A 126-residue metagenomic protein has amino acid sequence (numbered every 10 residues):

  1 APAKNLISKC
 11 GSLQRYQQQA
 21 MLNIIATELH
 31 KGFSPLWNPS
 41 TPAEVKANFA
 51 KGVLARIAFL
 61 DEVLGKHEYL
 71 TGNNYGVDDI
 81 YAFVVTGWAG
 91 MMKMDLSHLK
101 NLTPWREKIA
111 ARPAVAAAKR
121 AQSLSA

Functional and structural regions predicted by a protein language model:
A1-L54, D61: GST-like domain detector, emphasizing the conserved glutathione-binding G-site in the N-terminal thioredoxin-like
P2, G65-K66, A111: The C-terminal cap of the DNA-recognition helix in HTH/winged-HTH DNA-binding domains, marking the helix-to-coil
K4-K9, G32-P35, Y69-N73, H98 (+1 more regions): Short, hydrophobic secondary-structure boundary micro-motifs
Q18, L60, D79, I109-V115: Residue-level signal for nonpolar/aromatic packing positions in well-ordered secondary structure
E28, G32-F33, L70-H98, T103-I109: GST superfamily/GST-like fold recognition
A43-A50, Y69, M92-D95: Active-site rim elements
R56, E62-E68: Active-site oxyanion/phosphate-handling segment shared across diverse enzymes
W105-A126: Long hydrophobic alpha-helical segments typical of transmembrane helices together with their membrane-interfacial
